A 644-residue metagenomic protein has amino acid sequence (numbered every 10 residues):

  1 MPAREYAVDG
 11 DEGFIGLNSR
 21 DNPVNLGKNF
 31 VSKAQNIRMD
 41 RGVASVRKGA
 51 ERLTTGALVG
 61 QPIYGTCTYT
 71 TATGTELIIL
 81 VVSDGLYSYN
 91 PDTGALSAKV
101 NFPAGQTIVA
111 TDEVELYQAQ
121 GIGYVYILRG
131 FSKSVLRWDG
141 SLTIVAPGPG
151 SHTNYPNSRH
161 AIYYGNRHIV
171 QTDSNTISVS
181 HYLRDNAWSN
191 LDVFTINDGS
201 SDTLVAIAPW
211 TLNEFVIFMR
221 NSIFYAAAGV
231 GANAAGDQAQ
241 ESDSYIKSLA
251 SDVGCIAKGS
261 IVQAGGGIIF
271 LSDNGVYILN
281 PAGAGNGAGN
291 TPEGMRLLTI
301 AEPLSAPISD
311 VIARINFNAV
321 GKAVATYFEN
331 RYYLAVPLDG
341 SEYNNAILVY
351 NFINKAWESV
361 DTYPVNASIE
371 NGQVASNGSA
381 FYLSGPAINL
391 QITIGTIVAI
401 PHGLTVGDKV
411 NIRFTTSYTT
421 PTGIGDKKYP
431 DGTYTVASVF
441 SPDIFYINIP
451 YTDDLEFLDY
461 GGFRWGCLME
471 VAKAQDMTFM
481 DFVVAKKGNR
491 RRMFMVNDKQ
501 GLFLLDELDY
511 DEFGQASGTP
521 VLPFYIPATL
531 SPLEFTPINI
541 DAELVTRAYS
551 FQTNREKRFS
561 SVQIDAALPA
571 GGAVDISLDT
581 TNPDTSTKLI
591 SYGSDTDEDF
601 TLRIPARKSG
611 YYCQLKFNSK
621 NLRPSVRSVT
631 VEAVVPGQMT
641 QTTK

Functional and structural regions predicted by a protein language model:
M1-A95, P103, T107-G121, D252-G267 (+2 more regions): Beta-sheet repeat architectures centered on beta-propellers
N22-K48, D173-S189, A228, A235-G236: Blade/loop signatures of beta-propeller domains
A50-A57, S97-Q106, T143-S151, L191-N197 (+1 more regions): A short beta-strand motif characteristic of beta-propeller blades
G105-V109, S376-K473: Small/polar beta-strand repeat architecture
E113-P147: Hydrophobic or amphipathic alpha-helical targeting/insertion segments
D139-I162: Asp-box/WD-like beta-propeller blade repeats and closely related beta-sheet repeat scaffolds
G140, T211, F440-D443: Residue-level recognition of beta-strand termini and adjacent short loop/turns
F215-A250: Surface-exposed extracellular loop regions of Gram-negative outer-membrane beta-barrel proteins
